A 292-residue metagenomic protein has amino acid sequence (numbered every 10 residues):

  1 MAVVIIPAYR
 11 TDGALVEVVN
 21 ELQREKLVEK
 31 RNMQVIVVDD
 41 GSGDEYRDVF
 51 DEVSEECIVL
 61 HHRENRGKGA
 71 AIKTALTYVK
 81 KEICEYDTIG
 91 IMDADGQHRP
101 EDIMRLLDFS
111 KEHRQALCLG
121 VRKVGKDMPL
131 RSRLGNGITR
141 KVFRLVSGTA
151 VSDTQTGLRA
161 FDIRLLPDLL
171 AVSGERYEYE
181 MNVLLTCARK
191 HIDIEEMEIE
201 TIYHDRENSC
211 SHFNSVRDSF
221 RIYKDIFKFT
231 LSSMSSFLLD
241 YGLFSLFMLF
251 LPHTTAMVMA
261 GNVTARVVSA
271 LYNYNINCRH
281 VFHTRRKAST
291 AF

Functional and structural regions predicted by a protein language model:
M1-V3, Q34, N182: Cell-envelope/extracellular polymer assembly enzymes that use nucleotide-activated donors
R10, D40-S42, R66, A75: Conserved short acidic donor-positioning loop in nucleotide-sugar-dependent glycosyltransferases
T11-K26: Short, well-formed alpha-helical segments that are part of the catalytic scaffolds of diverse glycosyltransferases
D39-R47, G96-Q97: A conserved acidic beta->alpha catalytic loop
F50-I83, T88: Conserved donor nucleotide-binding strand/loop of the catalytic core
R63-E64, A70-Y78, P100-Y177, H204-Y223: Acceptor/aglycone-binding surface of glycosyltransferases and processive sugar-polymer synthases
A150, V172-E175, L184-I202: Catalytic donor-sugar/metal-binding loop of nucleotide-sugar-dependent glycosyltransferases
